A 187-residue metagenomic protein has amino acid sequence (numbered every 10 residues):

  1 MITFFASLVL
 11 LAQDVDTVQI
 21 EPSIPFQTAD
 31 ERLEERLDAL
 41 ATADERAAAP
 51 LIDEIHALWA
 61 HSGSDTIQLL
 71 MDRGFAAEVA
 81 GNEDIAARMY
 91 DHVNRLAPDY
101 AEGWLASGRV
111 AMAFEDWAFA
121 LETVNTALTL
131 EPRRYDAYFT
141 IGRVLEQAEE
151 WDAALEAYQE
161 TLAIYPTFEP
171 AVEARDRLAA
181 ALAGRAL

Functional and structural regions predicted by a protein language model:
A6-Q68: N-terminal leader/linker segments that initiate helical-solenoid repeat arrays
T17-P25, R46, P50, A57 (+3 more regions): Terminal, low-structured helical/coil segments at or just beyond the last alpha-helical repeat
L37-D38, D53-H56, D91, N125 (+1 more regions): Alpha-solenoid helical repeat scaffolds
L40-A41, H56-W59, N94, L128 (+2 more regions): A conserved position within tetratricopeptide repeats
S64-A137: Alpha-helical adaptor scaffolds
V79, A113-F114, Q147-A148, R177-G184: Register position in tetratricopeptide repeats
